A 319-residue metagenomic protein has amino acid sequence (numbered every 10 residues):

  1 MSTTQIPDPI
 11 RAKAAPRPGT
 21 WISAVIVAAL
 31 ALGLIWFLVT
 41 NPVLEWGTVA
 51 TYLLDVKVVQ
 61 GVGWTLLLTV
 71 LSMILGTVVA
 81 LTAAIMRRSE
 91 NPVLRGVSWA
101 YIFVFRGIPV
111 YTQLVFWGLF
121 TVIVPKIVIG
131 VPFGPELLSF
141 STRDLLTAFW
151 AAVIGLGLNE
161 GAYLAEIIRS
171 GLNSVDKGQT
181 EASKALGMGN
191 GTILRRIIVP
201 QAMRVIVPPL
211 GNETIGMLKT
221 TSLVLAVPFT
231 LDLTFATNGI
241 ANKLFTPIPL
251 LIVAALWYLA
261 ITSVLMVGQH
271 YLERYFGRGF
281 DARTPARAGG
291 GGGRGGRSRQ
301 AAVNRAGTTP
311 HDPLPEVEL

Functional and structural regions predicted by a protein language model:
S2-L319: Transmembrane alpha-helices and adjacent helix-loop boundaries
